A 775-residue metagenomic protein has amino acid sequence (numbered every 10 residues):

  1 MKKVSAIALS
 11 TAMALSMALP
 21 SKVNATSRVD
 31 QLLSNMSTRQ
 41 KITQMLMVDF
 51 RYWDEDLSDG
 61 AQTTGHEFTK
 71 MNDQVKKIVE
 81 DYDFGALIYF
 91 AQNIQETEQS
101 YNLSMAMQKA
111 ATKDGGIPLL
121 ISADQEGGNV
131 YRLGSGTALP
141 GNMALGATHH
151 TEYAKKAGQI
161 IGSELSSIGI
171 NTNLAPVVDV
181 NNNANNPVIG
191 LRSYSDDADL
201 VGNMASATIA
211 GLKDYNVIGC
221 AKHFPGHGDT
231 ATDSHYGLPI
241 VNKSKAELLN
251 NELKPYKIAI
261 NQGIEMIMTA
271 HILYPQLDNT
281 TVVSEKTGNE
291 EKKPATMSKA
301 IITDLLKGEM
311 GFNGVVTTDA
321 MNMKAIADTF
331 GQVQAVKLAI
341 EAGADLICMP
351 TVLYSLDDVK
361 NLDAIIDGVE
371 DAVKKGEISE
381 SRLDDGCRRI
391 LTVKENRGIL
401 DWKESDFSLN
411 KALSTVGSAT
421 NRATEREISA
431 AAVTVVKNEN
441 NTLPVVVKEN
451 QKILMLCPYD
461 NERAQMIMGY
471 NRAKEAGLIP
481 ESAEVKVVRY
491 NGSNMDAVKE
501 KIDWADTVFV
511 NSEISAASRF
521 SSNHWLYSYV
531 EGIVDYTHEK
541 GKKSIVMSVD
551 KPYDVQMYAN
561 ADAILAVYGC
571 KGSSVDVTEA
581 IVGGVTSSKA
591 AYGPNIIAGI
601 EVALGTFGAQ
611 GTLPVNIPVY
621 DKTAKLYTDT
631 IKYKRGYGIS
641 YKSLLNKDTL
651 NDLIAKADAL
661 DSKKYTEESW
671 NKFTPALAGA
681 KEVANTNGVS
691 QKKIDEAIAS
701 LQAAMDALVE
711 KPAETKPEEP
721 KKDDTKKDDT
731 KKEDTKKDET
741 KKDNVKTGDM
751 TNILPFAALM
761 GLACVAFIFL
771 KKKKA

Functional and structural regions predicted by a protein language model:
K2-V23, T751-K771: Sec-dependent N-terminal signal peptides of Gram-positive bacterial secreted proteins and lipoproteins
T26-K77, K299, G308, T329-K656 (+2 more regions): Preference for extracellular/luminal or secreted protein segments
S34-S37, A61-E67, M71-V75, E96-G115 (+4 more regions): Second-shell residues forming the walls of enzyme active-site clefts
T43, D49, W53, Q74-T97 (+5 more regions): Short acidic, glycine-rich surface-loop motifs adjacent to enzyme active sites
Q44-D49, G85-F90, P118-A123, G127-Y131 (+11 more regions): Structural recognition of the beta-strand scaffold that forms the well-ordered cores of secreted hydrolase catalytic
R51-E55, N93-E96, Q125-V130, T172 (+9 more regions): Solvent-exposed loop/turn segments at secondary-structure junctions within structured extracellular/periplasmic domains
I94-L120, G127, H149-G169, V373-K374 (+4 more regions): Active-site-adjacent structural elements in enzyme catalytic domains
K642-K746, N752-K772: Beta-rich interaction/scaffold domains
